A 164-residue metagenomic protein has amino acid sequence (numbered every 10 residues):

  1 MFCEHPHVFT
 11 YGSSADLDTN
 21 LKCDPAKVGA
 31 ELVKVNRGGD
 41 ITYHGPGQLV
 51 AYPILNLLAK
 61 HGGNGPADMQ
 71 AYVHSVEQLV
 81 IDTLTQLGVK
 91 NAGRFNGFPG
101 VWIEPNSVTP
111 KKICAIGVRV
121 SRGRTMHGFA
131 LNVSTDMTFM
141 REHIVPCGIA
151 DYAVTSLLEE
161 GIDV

Functional and structural regions predicted by a protein language model:
M1-P110: N-terminal lobe of the biotin/lipoate ligase/transferase fold
N56-H61, R122, E160-V164: A generic structural motif
N91-R94, M126-H127, T138-I144: Short conserved catalytic/interaction loops centered on acidic-Pro-aromatic/His motifs
I113-I116, S121: Histidine/acidic-rich helix-loop-helix segments that form or flank divalent-metal centers in metalloenzyme catalytic
S121-T135: Conserved phosphate/anionic-ligand binding catalytic regions in large, soluble enzymes, centered on
T135-V164: A hydrophobic, small-residue-rich beta->alpha segment in the mid-to-C-terminal subdomain of diverse proteins
